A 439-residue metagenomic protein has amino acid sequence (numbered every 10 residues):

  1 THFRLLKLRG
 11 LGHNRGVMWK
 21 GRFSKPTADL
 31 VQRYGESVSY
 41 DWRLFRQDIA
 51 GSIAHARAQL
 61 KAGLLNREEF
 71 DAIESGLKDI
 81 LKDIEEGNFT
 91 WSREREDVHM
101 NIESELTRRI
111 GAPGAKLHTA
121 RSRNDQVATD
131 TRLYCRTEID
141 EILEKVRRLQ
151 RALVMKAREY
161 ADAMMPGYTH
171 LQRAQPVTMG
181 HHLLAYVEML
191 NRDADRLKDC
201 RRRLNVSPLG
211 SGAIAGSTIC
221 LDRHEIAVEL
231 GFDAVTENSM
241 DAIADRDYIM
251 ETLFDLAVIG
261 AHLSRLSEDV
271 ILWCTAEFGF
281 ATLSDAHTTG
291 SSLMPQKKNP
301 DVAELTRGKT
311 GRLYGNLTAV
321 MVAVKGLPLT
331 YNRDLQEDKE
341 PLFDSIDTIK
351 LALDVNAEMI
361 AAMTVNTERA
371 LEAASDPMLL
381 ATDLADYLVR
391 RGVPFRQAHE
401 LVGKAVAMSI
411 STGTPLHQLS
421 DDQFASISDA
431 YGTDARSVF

Functional and structural regions predicted by a protein language model:
T1-V17: N-terminal amphipathic/basic-hydrophobic helices that include classical n-h-c signal peptides and signal-anchor
R15-G216, L221-A227, T289-G290, D301 (+3 more regions): A helix-coil-helix interface module used to build multimeric assemblies and to scaffold catalytic/cofactor sites
G16-Q47, G51, M294-G308, R312-F439: Catalytic-core signal marking the mid-to-C-terminal active-site face
H55, G76, I80-D83, E105 (+16 more regions): Generic, well-ordered alpha-helical scaffold segments in large soluble proteins
H55-L65, T178-H181, M250-V258, D383-G392: Short, well-ordered beta-strand elements within core beta-sheets of diverse protein domains
A72-S75, M240-D245, L401-A405: Short linear loop/turn motifs
R132-L143, R158, P166, Q172-G326 (+2 more regions): Charged, flexible cofactor/metal-binding loops and thiol motifs
